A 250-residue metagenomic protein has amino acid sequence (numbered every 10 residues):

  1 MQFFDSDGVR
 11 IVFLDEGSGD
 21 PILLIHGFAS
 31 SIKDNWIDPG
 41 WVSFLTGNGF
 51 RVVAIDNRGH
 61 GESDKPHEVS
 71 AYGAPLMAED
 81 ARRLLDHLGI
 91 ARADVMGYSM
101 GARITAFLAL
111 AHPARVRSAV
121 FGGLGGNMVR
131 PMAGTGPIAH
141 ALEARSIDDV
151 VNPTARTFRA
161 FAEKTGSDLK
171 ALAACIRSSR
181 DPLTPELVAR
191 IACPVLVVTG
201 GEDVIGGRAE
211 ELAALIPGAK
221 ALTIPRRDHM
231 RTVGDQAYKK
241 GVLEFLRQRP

Functional and structural regions predicted by a protein language model:
V9-D64: Conserved HGGG/HGGXW glycine-rich cap/lid loop of the alpha/beta-hydrolase fold
H26, A93, G97-A102: Conserved alpha/beta-hydrolase "nucleophile elbow" surrounding the catalytic nucleophile
F44-G47, A54-D94: Active-site loop/oxyanion-hole signature of alpha/beta-hydrolase fold enzymes
R103-A111, R115-S146: Flexible "cap/lid" loop of the alpha/beta hydrolase fold
R159-T184: Hydrophobic, aromatic-rich cap/lid helix
I191, V197-T199: Short beta-strand/loop motif that positions the catalytic acidic residue of the alpha/beta-hydrolase fold
V204-A209: Conserved alpha/beta-hydrolase "acid-adjacent" motif
I224-P250: Catalytic active-site module of serine/aspartate enzymes centered on a nucleophile-bearing elbow/loop
